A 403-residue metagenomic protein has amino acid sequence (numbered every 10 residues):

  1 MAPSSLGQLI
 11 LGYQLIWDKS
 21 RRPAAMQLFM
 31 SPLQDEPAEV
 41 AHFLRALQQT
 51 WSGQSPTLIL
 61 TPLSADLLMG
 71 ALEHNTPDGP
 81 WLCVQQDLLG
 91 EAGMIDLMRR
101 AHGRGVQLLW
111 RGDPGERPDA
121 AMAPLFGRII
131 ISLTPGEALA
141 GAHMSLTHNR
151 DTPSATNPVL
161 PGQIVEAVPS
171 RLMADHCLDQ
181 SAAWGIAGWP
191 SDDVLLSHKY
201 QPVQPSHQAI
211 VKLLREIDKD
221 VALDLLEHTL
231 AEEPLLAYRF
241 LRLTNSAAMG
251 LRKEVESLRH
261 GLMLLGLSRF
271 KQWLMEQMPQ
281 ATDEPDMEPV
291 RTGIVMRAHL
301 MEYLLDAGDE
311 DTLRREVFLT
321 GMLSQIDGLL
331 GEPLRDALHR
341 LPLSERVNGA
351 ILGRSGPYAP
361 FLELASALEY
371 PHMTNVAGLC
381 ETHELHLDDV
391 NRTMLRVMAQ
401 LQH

Functional and structural regions predicted by a protein language model:
M1-W81, Q86-R100, P289, A307: Bacterial c-di-GMP phosphodiesterase EAL domain
A2, G7-Q14, L44-A46, D66-G70 (+9 more regions): Residue-level detector of functional hotspots within protein domains
L11, L28, L60, L82 (+8 more regions): Generic structural hydrophobic/aromatic packing signal, biased to beta-strands
L15, L63, M69, T76 (+7 more regions): Short, solvent-exposed coil/turn linker segments
S31-F43, D113-P118, I131-L139, K219-D220 (+2 more regions): Generic structural signal for short, solvent-exposed loop/turn connectors between secondary structure elements
S55, A142-H403: Conserved alpha-helical "signature site" that marks functionally important helical segments or helix/loop junctions
H74-D192, L313-E316: The catalytic core of metal-dependent phosphodiesterases that act on cyclic dinucleotides
